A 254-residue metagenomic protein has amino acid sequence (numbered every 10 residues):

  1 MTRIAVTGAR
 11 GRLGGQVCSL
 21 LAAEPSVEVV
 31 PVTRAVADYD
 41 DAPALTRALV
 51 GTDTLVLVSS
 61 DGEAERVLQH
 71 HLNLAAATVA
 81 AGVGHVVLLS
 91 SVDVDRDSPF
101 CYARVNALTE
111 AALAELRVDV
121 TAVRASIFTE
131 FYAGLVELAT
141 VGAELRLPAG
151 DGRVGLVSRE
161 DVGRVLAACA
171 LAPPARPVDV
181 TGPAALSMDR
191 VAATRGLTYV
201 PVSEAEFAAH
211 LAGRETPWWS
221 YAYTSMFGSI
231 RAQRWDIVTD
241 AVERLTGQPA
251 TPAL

Functional and structural regions predicted by a protein language model:
T2-P31, D41-A42, D61-L68, A77-H85 (+4 more regions): Oxidoreductase cofactor-interface core, primarily capturing Rossmann-like NAD(P)-dependent enzymes
A35-D38, S203: Conserved acidic residues
A37-D53: Conserved Rossmann-fold cofactor-binding substructure of NAD(P)-dependent oxidoreductases
T46, L72-A75, R159-A167, T239 (+1 more regions): Short, amphipathic alpha-helical "lid/cap" segments that border enzyme active or binding sites
A48-V50, L74-A81: Acidic (Asp/Glu)-rich catalytic clusters
T54-S60, L88: Redox-cofactor binding/interface segments in oxidoreductases and associated redox assembly factors
F207-L254: A hydrophobic C-terminal alpha-helical subdomain
